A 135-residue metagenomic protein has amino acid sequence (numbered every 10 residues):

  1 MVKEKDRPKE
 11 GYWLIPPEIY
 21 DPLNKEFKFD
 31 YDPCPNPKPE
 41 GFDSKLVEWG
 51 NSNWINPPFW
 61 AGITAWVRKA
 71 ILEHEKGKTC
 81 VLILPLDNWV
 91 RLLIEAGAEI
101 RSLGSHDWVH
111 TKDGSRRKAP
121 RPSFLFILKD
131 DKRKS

Functional and structural regions predicted by a protein language model:
M1-S135: Class I S-adenosyl-L-methionine-dependent methyltransferase catalytic core
